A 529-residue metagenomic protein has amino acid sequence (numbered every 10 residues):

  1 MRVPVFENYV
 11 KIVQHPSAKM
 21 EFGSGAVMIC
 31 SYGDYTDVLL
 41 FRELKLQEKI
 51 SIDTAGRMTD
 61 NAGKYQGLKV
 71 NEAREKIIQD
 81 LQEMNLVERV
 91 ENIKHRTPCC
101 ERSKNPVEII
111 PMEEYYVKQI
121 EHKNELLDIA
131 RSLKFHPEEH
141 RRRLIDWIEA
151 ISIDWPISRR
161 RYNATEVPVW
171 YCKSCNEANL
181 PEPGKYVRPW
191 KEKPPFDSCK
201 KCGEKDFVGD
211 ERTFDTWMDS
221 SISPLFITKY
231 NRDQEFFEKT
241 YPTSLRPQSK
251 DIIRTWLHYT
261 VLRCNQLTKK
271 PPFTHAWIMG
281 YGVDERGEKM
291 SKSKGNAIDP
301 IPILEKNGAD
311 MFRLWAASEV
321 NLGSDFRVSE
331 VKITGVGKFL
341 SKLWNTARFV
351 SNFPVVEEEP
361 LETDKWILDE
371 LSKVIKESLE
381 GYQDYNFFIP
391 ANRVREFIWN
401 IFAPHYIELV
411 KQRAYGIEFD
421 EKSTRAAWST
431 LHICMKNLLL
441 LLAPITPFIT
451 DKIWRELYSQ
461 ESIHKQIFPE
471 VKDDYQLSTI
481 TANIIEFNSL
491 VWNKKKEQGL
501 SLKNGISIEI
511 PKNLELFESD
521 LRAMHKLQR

Functional and structural regions predicted by a protein language model:
M1, E101-N105, S221: Active-site cores of enzymes that catalyze phosphoryl transfer or operate on phosphate-rich substrates
V5-V13, E211-Y241, N400, P404-I407: Active-site-adjacent "gating/activation" loops or surface patches in catalytic cores
N8, S17, F22-C175, E204 (+6 more regions): Residue patterns forming the tRNA-binding/recognition surfaces of aminoacyl-tRNA synthetases and related DALR
D37-L46, L225, K229-Y230, V261: Short active-site loop/helix that positions an aromatic residue
P98-S103, K250, G280-D284: Short, conserved secondary-structure transition motifs
R143, A150-M218, I222, Q266-A309 (+1 more regions): Feature 926 captures the class I aminoacyl-tRNA synthetase adenylation module centered on the KMSKS loop
T240-D251: A short glycine/serine-rich beta->alpha loop
H258-Q266: Short Ser/Thr-interspersed hydrophobic loop/turn segments at strand-loop and sheet-helix junctions that line or gate
